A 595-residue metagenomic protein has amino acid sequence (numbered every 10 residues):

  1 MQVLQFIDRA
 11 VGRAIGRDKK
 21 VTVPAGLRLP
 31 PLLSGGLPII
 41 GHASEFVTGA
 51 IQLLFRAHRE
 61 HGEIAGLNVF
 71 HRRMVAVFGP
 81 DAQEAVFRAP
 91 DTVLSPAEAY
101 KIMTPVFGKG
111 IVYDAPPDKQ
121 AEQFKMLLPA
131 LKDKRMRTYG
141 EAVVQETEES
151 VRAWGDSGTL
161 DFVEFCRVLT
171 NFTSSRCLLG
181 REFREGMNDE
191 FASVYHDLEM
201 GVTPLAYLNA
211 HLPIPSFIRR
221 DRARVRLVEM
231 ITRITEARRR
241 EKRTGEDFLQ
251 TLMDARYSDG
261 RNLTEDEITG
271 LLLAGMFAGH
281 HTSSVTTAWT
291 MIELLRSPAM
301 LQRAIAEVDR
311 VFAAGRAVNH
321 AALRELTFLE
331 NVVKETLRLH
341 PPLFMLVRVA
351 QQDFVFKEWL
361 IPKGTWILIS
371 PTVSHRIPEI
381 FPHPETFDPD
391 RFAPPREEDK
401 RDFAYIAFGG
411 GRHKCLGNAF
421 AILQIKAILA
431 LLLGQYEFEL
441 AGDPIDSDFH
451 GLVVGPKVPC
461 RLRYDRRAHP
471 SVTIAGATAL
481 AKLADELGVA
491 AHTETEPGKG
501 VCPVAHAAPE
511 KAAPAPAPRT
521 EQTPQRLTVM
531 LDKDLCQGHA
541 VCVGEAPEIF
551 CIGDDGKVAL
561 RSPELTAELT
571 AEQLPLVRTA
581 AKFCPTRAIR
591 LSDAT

Functional and structural regions predicted by a protein language model:
Q2-K109, Y113, E122, R137 (+4 more regions): N-terminal membrane-proximal hinge/A-helix region immediately C-terminal to the signal-anchor transmembrane segment
Q2-R17, L27, H58, T147 (+4 more regions): Cytochrome P450 proximal C-terminal region
G16, P24-G26, S95-K101, K119 (+2 more regions): Cytochrome P450 heme-thiolate monooxygenase catalytic core
L29-S34, G140, V144, S193-V194 (+8 more regions): Cytochrome P450 I-helix active-site segment
H42-G62, E229, R233, R316-K357: Conserved cytochrome P450 K-helix E-x-x-R motif and the immediately C-terminal K′/meander segment
T282-L301, I305-E307, A419-G434: Cytochrome P450 catalytic-core helices
I369-E397, F408, A477-L483: Conserved cytochrome P450 K-helix/beta-meander segment immediately N-terminal to the heme-binding cysteine loop
V541-D554, A581-D593: Iron-sulfur cluster-binding cysteine motifs and their immediate structural context in ferredoxin-like electron-transfer
